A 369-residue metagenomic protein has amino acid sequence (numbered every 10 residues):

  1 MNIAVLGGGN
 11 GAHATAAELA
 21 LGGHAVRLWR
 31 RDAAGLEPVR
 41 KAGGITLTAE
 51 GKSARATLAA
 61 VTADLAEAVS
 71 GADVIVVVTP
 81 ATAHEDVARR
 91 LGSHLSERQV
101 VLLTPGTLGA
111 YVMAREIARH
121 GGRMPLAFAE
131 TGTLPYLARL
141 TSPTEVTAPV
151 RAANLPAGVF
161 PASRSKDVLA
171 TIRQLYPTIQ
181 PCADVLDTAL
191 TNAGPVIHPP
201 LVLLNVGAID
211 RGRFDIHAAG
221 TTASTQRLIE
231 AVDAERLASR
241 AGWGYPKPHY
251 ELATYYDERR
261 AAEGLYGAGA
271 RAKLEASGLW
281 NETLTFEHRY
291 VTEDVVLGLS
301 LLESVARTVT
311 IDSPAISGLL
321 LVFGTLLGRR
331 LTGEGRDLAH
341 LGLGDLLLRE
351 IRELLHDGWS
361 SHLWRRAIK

Functional and structural regions predicted by a protein language model:
M1-E50, V69: NAD(P)+-binding Rossmann beta1-loop-alpha1 motif at the extreme N-terminus of oxidoreductases
G23, L58-A59, A72, R98: Short, well-ordered alpha-helix to beta-strand connector turns
G51-G71: Short acidic low-complexity segments
V76, A81-T144: Rossmann-like NAD(P)(H) cofactor-binding subdomain of soluble oxidoreductases
E116-P181: Predominantly flavin-linked oxidoreductase catalytic cores and closely associated redox partners
A153-L252: Active-site-lining helix/loop region of Rossmann-like oxidoreductase modules
Q226-K369: NAD(P)-dependent Rossmann-like dehydrogenase/reductase catalytic/cofactor-binding core
